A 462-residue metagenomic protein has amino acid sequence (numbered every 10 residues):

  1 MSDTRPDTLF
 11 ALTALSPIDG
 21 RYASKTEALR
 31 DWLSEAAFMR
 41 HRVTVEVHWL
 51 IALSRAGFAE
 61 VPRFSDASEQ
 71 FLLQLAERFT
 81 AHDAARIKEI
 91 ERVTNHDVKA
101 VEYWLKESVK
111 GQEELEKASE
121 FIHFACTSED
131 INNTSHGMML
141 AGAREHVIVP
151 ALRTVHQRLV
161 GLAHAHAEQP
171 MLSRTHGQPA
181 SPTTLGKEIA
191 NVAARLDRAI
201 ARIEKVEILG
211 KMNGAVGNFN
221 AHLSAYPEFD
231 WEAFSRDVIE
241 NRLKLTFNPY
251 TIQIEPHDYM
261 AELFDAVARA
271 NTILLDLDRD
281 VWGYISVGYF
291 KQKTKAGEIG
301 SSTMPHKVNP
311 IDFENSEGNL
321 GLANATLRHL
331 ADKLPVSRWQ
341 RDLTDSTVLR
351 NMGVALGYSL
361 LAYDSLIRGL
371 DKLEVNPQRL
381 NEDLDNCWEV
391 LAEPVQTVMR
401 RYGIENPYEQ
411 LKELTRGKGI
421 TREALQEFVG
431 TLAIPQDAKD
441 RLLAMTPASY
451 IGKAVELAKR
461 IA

Functional and structural regions predicted by a protein language model:
S2-H222, Y226-D237, G300, F313-N315 (+5 more regions): A helix-coil-helix interface module used to build multimeric assemblies and to scaffold catalytic/cofactor sites
S2-R40, A67, E91-T94, G288-F290 (+1 more regions): Glycine-rich cofactor/substrate-binding loops
W49-A52, W104, S108, A143 (+17 more regions): Generic, well-ordered alpha-helical scaffold segments in large soluble proteins
S128, L223-P227, F247-I254, L380 (+3 more regions): A structural signal for small-residue-enriched, beta-sheet-centric alpha/beta enzyme cores and oligomeric scaffold folds
A141-V149, R153, A190-A193, D197 (+7 more regions): Short amphipathic alpha-helical segments with heptad-repeat character
H164-A167, E204, I208-K211, W282 (+4 more regions): Alpha-helical coiled-coil oligomerization motifs
Y226-L320: Acidic, glycine-rich loop-and-beta core segments that form the ion-binding/anion-interacting portion of active sites
